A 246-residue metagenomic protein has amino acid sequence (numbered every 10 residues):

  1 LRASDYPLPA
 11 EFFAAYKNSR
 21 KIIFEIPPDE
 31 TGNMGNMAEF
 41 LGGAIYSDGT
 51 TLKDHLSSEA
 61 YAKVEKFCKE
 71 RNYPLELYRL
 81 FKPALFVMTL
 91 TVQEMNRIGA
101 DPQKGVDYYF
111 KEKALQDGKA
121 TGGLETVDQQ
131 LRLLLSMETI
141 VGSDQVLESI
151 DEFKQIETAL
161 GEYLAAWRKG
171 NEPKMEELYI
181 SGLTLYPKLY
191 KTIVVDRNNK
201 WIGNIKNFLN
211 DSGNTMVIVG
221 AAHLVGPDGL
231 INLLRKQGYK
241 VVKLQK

Functional and structural regions predicted by a protein language model:
L1-I193: Structured, acidic catalytic/metal-binding patches in enzyme active sites
K188-K246: A cross-kingdom marker for long, charged
